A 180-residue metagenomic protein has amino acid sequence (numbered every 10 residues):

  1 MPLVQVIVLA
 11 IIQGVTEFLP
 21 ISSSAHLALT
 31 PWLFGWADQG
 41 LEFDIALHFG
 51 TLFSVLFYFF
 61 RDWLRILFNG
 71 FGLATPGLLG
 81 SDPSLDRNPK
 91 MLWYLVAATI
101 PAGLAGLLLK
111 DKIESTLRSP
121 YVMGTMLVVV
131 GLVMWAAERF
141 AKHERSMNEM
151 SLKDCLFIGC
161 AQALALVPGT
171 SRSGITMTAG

Functional and structural regions predicted by a protein language model:
M1-G180: Multi-pass membrane proteins that catalyze or facilitate reactions on polyprenyl-/lipid-phosphate substrates and their
